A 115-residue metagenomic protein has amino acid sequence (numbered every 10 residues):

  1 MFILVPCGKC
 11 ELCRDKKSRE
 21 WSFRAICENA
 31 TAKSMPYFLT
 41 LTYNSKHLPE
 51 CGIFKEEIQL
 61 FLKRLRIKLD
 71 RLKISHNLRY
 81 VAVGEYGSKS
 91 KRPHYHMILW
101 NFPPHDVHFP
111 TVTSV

Functional and structural regions predicted by a protein language model:
M1-P93, W100-V115: Positively charged, glycine-rich low-complexity segments
